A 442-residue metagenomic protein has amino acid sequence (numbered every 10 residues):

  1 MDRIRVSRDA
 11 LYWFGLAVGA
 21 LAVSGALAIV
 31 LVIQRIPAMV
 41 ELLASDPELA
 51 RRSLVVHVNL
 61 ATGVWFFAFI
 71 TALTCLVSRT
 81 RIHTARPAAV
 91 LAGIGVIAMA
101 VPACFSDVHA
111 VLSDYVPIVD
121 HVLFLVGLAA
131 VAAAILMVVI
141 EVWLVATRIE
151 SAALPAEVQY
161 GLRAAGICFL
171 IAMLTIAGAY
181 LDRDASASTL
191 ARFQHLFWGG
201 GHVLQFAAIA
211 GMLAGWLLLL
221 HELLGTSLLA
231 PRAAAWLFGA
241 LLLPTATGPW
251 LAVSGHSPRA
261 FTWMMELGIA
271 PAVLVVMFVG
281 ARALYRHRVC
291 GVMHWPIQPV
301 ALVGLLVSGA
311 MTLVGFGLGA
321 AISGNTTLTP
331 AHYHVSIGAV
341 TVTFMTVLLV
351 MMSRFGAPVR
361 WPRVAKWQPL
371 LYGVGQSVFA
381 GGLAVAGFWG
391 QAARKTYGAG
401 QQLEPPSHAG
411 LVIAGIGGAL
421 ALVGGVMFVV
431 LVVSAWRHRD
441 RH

Functional and structural regions predicted by a protein language model:
M1-V6: Short, Lys/Arg-rich, polar N-terminal cytosolic tail immediately upstream of the first transmembrane signal-anchor
A10-M39, E48-H109, V122-A146, Y160-D182 (+7 more regions): Hydrophobic cores of alpha-helical transmembrane segments in multi-pass integral membrane proteins
E150-V158: A conserved hydrophobic secondary-structure block that centers on an alpha-helix together with its immediately flanking
Y180-Q194: Short, flexible helix-coil linker/hinge segments at the edges of structured domains or between repeats
V289-W295, M311: Hard-cation-handling environments
I297-A301: Peripheral terminal and linker regions in Fe-S/redox and tRNA-modifying enzymes
N325-T326: Secondary-structure-rich domain cores
H438-H442: Short, Lys/Arg-enriched, Gly/Pro-containing loop segments at transmembrane-helix junctions of multi-pass membrane
